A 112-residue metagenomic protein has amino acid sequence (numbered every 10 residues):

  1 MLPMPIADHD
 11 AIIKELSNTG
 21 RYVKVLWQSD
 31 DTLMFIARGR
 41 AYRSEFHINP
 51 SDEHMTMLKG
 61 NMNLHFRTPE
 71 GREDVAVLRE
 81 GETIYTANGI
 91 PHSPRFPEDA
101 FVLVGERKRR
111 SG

Functional and structural regions predicted by a protein language model:
M1-E45: A short, N-terminal "cap"/entry segment at the start of jelly-roll beta-barrel domains of the cupin/DSBH fold
S17-T19, G39, H47-N49, V77 (+1 more regions): Short solvent-exposed loop/turn micro-motifs enriched in small/polar/acidic residues
M34, E45-I48, D52-M57, V75-A76 (+1 more regions): His/acidic/aromatic-lined binding-pocket segments of jelly-roll/cupin-type domains and related regulatory beta-sandwich
A37-G39, I48-T68, E106: Short, conserved beta-strand element in jelly-roll/cupin
Y42, H54, E70-R72, F101: Short, surface-exposed beta-strand-loop junctions and turns on beta-sheet-rich folds
L58-G60, R79-E80, E98: A cytosolic small-molecule/anion-sensing beta-strand core signal
T68-N88: Short acidic-glycine-tyrosine-enriched beta hairpin
N88-G112: Ligand-binding loop in jelly-roll beta-barrel domains
